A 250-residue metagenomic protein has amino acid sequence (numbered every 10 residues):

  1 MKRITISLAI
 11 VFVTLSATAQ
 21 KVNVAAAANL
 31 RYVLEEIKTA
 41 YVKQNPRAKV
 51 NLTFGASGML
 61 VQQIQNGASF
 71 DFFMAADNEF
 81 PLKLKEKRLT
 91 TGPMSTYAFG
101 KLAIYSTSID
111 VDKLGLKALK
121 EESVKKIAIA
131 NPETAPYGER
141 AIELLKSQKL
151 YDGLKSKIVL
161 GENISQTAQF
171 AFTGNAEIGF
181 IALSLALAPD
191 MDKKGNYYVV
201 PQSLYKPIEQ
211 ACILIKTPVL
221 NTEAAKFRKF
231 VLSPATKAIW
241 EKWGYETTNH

Functional and structural regions predicted by a protein language model:
M1-I4: Positively charged n-region of N-terminal signal peptides that target proteins for export
S7: Membrane-interface aromatic/basic loop that binds lipid-linked glycans or pyrophosphate carriers, typified by
I10-T18: Hydrophobic h-region of N-terminal signal peptides that target proteins for export in Gram-negative bacteria
Q20-Q44, T53, G58, Q62-N66 (+4 more regions): Exported/periplasmic ABC-transporter solute-binding proteins
V50: Hydrophobic anchor at the start of a short beta-strand that flanks the dinucleotide cofactor-binding loop
T90-P93: Short, P/G- and charge-enriched loop/turn segments at secondary-structure junctions
